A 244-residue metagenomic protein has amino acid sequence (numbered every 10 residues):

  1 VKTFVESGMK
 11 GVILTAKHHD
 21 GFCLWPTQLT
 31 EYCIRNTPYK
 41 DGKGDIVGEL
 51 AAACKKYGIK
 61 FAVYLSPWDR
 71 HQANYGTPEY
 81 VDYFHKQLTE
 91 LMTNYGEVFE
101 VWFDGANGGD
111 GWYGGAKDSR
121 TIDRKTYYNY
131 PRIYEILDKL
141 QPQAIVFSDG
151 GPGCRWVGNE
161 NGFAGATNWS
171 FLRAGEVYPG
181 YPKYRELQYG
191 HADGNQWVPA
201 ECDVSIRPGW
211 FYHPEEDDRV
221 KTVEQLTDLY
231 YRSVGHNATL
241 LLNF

Functional and structural regions predicted by a protein language model:
V1-F244: Mature catalytic domains of secreted/periplasmic carbohydrate-active enzymes
